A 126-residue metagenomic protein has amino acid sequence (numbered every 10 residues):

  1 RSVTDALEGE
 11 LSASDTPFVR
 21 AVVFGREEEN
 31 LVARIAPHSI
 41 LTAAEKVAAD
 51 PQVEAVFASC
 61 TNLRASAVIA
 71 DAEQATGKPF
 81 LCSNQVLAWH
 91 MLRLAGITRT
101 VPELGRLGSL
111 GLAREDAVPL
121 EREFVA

Functional and structural regions predicted by a protein language model:
R1-A126: Non-catalytic structural scaffold of enzyme domains
